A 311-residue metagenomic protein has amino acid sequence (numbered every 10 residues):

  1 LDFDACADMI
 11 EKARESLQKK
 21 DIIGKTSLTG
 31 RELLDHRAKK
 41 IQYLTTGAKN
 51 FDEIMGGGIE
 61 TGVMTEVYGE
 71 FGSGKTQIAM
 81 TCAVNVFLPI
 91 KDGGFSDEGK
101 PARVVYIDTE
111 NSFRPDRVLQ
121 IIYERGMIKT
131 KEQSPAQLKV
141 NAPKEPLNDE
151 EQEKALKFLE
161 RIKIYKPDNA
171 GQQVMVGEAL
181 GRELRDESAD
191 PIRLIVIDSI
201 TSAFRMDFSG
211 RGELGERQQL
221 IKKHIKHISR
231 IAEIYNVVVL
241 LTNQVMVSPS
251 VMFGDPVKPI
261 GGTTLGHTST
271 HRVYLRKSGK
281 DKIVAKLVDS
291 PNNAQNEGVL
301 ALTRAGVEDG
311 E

Functional and structural regions predicted by a protein language model:
F3, M9-K154, R161: The Walker A/P-loop phosphate-binding site
A7, E11, E15, K49 (+8 more regions): Solvent-exposed alpha-helical segments within well-ordered globular domains of core cellular machineries
T45-A48, D52, T61, T76 (+7 more regions): Amphipathic alpha-helical transducer elements in NTP-driven molecular machines
T109-N111, I200, Q244-V245, S278: Short, ordered loop/turn segments at secondary-structure junctions
P115-D116, S202-S209, P249-V251: Short acidic/His/Gly/Ser-rich catalytic and metal-binding motifs that mark active-site loops of diverse hydrolases
K139-N148, I164-I234: Phosphate-binding/switch loop-helix module in NTP-utilizing enzymes
E160, R193, T270: Conserved acidic residues
Q218-K222, K226-E311: Phosphate-binding/switch region of NTP-binding enzymes
